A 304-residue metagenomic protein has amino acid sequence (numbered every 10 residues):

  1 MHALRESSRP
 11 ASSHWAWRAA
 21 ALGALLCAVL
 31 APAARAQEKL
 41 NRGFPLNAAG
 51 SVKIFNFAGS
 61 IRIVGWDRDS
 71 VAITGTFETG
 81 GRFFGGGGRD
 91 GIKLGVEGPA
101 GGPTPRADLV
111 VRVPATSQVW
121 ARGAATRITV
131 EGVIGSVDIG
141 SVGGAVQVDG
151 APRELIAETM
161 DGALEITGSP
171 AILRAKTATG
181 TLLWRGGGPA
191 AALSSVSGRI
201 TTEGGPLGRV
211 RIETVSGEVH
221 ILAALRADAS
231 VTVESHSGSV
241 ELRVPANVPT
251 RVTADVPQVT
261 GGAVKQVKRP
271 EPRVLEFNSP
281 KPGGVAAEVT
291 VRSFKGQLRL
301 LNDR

Functional and structural regions predicted by a protein language model:
M1-R304: Intrinsically disordered, low-complexity terminal regions
